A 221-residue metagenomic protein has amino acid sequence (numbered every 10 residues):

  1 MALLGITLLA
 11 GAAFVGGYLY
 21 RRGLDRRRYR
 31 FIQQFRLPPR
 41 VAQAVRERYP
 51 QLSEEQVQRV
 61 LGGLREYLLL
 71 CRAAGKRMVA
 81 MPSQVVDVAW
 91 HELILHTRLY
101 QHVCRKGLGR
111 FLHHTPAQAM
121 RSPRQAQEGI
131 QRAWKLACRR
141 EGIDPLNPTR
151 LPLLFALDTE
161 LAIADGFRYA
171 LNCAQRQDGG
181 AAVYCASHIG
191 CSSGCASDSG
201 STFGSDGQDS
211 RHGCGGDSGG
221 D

Functional and structural regions predicted by a protein language model:
A2-D221: Acidic, Ser/Thr/Pro-rich intrinsically disordered cytosolic tails and loops of eukaryotic transmembrane proteins
